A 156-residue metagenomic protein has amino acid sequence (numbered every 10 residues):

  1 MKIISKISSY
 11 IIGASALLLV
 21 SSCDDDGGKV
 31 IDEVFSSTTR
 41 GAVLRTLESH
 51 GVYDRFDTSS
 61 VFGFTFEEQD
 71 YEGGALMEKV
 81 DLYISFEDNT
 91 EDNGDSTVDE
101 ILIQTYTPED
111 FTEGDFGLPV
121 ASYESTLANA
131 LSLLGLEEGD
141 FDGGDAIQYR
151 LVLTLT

Functional and structural regions predicted by a protein language model:
M1-I11: Bacterial N-terminal signal peptides that target proteins for export
I4, D24-R150, T154-T156: Acidic/polar, low-complexity intrinsically disordered N-terminal segments immediately downstream of a Sec signal
I12-L17: Hydrophobic helical h-region of N-terminal Sec-dependent signal peptides in bacterial secretory/periplasmic proteins
L18-S22: C-terminal motif of bacterial Sec signal peptides marking the signal peptidase cleavage site
